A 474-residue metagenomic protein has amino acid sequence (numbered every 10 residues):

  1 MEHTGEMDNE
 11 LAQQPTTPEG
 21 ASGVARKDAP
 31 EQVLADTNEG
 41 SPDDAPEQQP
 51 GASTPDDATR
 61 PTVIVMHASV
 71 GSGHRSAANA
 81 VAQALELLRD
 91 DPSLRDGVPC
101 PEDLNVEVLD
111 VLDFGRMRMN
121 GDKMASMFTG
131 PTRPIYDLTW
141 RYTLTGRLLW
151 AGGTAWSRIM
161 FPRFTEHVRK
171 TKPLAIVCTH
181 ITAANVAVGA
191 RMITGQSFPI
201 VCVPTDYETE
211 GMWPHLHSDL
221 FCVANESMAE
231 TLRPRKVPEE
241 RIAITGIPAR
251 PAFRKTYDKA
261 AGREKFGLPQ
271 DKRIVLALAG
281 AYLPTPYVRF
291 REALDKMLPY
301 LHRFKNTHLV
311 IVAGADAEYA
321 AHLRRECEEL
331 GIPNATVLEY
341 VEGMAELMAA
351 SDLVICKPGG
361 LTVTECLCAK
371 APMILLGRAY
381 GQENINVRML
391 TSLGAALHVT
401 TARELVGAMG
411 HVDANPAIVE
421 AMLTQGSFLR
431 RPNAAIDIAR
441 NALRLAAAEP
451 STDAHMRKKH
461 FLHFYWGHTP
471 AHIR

Functional and structural regions predicted by a protein language model:
A77, P92, T139-K236, R241-I244: Active-site and donor-binding regions of nucleotide-sugar-utilizing enzymes
N79-T171: Conserved N-terminal ligand/cofactor-binding loop architecture of enzyme catalytic domains
D219-P284, G314-E318: A nucleotide-sugar donor-handling region in carbohydrate enzymes
A261, P269-A350: Donor-nucleotide binding loops and adjacent catalytic segments primarily of GT-B fold Leloir glycosyltransferases
A349-G359: Acidic donor-binding loop of glycosyltransferase active sites
S351-D352, K370-P372: A short alpha->beta transition loop at the rim of the catalytic pocket in nucleotide-sugar-dependent
L393, T400-A417: C-terminal "capping" alpha-helix adjacent to the active site of nucleotide-linked donor transferases in cell-envelope
A417-R474: C-terminal amphipathic helix plus adjacent low-complexity, charged tail appended to glycosyltransferase catalytic
